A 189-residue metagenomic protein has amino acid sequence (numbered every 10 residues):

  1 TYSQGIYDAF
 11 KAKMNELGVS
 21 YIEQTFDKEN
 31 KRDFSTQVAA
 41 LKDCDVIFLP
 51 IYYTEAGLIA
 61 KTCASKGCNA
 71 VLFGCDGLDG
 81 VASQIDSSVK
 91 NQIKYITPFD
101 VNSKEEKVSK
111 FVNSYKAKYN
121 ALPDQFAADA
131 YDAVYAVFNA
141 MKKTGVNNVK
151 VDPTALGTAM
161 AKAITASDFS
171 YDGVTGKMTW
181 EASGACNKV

Functional and structural regions predicted by a protein language model:
T1-V189: Extracytosolic ligand-binding ectodomains
